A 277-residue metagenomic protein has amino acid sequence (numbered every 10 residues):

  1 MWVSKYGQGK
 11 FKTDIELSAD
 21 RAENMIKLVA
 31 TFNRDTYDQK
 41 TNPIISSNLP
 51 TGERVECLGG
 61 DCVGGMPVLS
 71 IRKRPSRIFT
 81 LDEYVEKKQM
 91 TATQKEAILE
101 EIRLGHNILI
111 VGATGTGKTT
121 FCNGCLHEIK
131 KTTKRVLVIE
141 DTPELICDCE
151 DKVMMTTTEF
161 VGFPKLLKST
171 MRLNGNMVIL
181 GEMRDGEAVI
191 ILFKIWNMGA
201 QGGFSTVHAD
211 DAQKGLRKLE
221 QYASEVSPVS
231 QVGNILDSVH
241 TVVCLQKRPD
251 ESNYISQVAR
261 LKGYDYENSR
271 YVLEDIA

Functional and structural regions predicted by a protein language model:
M1-L104: P-loop NTP-binding catalytic core
W2-S4, F11, I146-D148, Q213-R217 (+2 more regions): Switch/connector loops and helix/strand junctions flanking conserved nucleotide-binding motifs in nucleotide-processing
L17-N24, Q39-I44, L49-G52, M66 (+9 more regions): Charged, alpha-helix-enriched surfaces in structured cytosolic catalytic cores of large nucleotide-utilizing machines
C57, A200, V239: Residue-level signature of catalytic and energy-coupling elements of molecular machines, predominantly ATP/GTP-dependent
V63, R77, E144-L145, V161 (+2 more regions): Active-site/binding-pocket entry motifs
G105-V111, T120, G124-L236, C244-R248: Switch/coupling sub-region of P-loop NTPases
G115: Walker A (P-loop) phosphate-binding loop of P-loop NTPases
L236-A277: Conserved P-loop NTPase
